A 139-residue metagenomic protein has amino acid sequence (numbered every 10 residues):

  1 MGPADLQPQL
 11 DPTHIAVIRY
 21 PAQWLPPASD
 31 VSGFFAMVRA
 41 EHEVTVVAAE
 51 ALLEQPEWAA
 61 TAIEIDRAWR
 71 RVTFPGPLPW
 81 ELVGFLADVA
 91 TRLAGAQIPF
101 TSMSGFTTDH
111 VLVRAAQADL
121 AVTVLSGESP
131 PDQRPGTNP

Functional and structural regions predicted by a protein language model:
M1-R92, A96, L120-P139: Regulatory modules associated with amino-acid/nitrogen control
E43-A48, T108-R114: A generic structural motif
Q97-T108: A short glycine-rich beta-strand->turn/loop micro-motif centered on a GG-aromatic cluster
